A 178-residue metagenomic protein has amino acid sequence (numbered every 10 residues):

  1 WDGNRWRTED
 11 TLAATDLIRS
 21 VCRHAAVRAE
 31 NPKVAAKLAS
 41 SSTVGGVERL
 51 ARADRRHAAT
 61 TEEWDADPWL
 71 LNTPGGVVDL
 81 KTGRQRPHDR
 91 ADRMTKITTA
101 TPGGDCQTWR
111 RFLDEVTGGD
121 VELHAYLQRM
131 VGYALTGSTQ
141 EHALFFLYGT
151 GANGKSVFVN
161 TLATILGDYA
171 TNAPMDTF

Functional and structural regions predicted by a protein language model:
W1-E48: Short, small/acidic-rich helices and loops at N termini and domain boundaries of DNA replication/processing enzymes
W1-L12, E63-D65, L70, V77-F178: P-loop NTPase catalytic core of nucleic-acid-dependent motor ATPases
R23, A53, M94-I97: General helical structural elements
A26-A35, G46-V47, R55-A59, V121-A125 (+2 more regions): Residue-level signal for secondary-structure boundary elements
K33-V77, K81: Extended, Lys/Arg-enriched charged tracts that mediate electrostatic binding to polyanionic substrates
